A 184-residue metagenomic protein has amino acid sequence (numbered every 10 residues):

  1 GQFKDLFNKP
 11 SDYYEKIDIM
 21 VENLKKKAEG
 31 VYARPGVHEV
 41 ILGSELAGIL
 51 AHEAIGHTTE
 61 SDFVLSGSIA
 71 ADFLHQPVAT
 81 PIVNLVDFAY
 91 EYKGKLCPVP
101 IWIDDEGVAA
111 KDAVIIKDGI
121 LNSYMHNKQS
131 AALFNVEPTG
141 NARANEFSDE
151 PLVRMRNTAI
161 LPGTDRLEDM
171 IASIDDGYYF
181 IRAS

Functional and structural regions predicted by a protein language model:
G1-S184: N-terminal small-residue-enriched
